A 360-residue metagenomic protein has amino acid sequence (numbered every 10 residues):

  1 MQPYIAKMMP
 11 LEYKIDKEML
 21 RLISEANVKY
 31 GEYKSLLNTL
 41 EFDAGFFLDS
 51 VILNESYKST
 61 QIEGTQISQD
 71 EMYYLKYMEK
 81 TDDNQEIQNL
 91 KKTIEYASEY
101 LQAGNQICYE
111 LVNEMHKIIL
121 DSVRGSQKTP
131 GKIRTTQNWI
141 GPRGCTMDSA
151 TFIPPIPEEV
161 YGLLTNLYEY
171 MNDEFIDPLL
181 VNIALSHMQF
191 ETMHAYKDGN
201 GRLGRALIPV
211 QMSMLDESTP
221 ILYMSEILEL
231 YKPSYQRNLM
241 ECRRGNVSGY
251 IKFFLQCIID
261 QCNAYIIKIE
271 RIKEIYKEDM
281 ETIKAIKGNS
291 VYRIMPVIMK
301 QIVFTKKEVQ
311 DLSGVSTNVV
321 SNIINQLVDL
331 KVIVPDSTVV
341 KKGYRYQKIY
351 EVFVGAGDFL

Functional and structural regions predicted by a protein language model:
M1-L360: FIC/Doc superfamily catalytic core
